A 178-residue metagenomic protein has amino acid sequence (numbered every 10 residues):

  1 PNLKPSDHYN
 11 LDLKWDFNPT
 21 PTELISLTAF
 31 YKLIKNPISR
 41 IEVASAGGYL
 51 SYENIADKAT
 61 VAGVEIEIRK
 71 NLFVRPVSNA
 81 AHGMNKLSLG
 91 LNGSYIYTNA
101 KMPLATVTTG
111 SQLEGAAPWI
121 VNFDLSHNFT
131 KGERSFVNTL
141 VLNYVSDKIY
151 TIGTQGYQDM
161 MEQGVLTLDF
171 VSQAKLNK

Functional and structural regions predicted by a protein language model:
P1, P21, S172-K178: Short, intrinsically disordered, charge-balanced linker/junction segments flanking boundaries in proteins
P1-L11, P21, I25-I55, N143-Q155: Surface-exposed extracellular loop regions of Gram-negative outer-membrane beta-barrel proteins, predominantly
L3, D7, A56-T60, L113 (+3 more regions): Residue-level "hotspot" positions that anchor or transmit function at local structural transition points
K4, N18, H82, A116 (+3 more regions): Surface-exposed coil/turn segments at beta-strand junctions on protein surfaces, enriched
H8-N10, T22-L24, S135-V137, V165-D169: Active-site lining segments that contact anionic ligands and/or coordinate catalytic metals
K14-N18, E67-N71, S126-N128, V171-K175: Transmembrane beta-barrel domains of outer membrane proteins
L24-I34, L50-K148: Gram-negative outer-membrane beta-barrel transporters
Q155-E162, L168-Q173: Short, glycine/charged-rich beta-strand-loop motifs at protein surfaces that mediate ligand recognition and catalysis
